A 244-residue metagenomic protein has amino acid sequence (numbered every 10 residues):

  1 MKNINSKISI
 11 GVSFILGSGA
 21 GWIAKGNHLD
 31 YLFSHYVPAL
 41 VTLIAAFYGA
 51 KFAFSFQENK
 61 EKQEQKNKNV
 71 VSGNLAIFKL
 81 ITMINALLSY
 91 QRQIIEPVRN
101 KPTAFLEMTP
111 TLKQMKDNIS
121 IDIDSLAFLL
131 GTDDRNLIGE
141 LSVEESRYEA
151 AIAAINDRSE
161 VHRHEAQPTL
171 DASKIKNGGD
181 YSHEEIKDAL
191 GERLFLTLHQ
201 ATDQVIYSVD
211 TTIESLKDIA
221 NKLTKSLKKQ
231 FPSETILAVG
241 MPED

Functional and structural regions predicted by a protein language model:
M1-G11, K174-G179, H183: Alpha-helical transmembrane segments of integral membrane proteins, especially early/N-terminal helices
I4-K62: Membrane-embedded hydrophobic alpha-helical segments
G11, G17-G21, G26, G49 (+6 more regions): Residue-identity detector for glycine
S13, G17, N69, K174-I175 (+1 more regions): Compositionally biased, low-complexity repeat tracts
F56-I81: Juxtamembrane membrane-water interface segments immediately C-terminal to a transmembrane helix
I84-D244: Interfacial alpha-helical end/capping and short helix-turn segments at domain and membrane boundaries
